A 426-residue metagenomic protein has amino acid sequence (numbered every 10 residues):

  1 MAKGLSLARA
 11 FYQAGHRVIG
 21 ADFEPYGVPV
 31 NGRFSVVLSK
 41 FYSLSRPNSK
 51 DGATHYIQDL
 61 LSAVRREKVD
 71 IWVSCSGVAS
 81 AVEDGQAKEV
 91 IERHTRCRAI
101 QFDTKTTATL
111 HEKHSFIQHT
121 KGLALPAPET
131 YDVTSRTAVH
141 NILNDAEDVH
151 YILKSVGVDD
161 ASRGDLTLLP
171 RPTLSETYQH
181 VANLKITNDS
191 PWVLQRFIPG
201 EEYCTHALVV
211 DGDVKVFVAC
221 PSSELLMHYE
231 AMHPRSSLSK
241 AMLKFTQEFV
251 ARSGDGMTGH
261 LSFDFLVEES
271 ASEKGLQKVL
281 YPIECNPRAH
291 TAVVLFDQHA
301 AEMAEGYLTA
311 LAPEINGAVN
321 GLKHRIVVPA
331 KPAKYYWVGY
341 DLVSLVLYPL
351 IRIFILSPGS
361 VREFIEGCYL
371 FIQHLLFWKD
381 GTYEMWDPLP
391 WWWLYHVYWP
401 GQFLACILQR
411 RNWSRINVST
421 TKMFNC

Functional and structural regions predicted by a protein language model:
M1-Q101: ATP-binding N-terminal substructure of ATP-dependent carboxylate-amine bond-forming enzymes
T106-W192, P199, D211-D213, R235-K244: Active-site nucleotide/adenylate-binding loops and adjacent lid/helix of ATP-dependent enzymes
A161, S223-P234, N286-A300: Glycine-rich phosphate/pyrophosphate-binding beta-alpha loops
N183-D189, M227-V279: A long amphipathic alpha-helix within ATP-dependent nucleotide-binding catalytic cores
F197-S223: Membrane-embedded hairpin module used as a gating/binding unit in multi-pass transport and secretion proteins
A207, V216-V218, G275-R288: A short beta-strand motif that forms the metal-chelation/ATP-contact edge of phosphoryl-transfer active sites
S239, T291, D297-T309: Gly/Ser/Thr-rich active-site loops/lids in small-molecule metabolic enzymes that frequently grip phosphoryl groups
E305-C426: Peripheral (often C-terminal) accessory segments that flank ATP-dependent C-N-forming ligase machineries
